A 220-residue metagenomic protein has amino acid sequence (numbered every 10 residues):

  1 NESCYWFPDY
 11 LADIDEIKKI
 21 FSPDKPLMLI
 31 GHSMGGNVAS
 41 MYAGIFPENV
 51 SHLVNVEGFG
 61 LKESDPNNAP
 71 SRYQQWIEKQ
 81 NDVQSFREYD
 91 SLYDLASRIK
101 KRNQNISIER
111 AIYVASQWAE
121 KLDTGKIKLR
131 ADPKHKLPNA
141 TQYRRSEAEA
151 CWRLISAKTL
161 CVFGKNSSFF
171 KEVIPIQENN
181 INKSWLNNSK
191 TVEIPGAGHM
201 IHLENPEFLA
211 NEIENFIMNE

Functional and structural regions predicted by a protein language model:
N1-C4, S64-N67, E172-V173: Conserved catalytic-core motifs of eukaryotic protein kinase domains, centered on the activation segment
N1-I30, N211: Active-site loop/oxyanion-hole signature of alpha/beta-hydrolase fold enzymes
L11, D24, N49-V50, L186-S189 (+1 more regions): Core-facing hydrophobic residues within beta-strands of well-ordered domains
D24-A69: Conserved hydrolase catalytic core segment
V56-Y89: A catalytic-pocket lid/entrance helix-loop region that shapes and gates access to the active site across common
S85-Q142: Conserved alpha/beta-hydrolase catalytic His-Asp/Glu region
L154-A197: Conserved loop-alpha-helix segment in the C-terminal half of the alpha/beta-hydrolase fold that carries the catalytic
A197-P206: Catalytic histidine-centered segment of alpha/beta-hydrolase-like enzymes
